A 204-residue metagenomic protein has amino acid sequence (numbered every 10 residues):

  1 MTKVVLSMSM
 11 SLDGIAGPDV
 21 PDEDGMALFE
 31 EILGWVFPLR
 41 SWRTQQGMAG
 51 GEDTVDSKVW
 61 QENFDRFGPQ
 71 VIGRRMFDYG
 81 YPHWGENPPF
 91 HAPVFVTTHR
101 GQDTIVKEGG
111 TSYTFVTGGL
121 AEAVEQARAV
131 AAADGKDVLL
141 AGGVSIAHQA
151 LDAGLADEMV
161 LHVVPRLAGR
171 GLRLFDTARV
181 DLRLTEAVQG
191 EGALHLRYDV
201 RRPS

Functional and structural regions predicted by a protein language model:
M1-S204: Enzymes that bind and transform nitrogen-containing heteroaromatic metabolites
